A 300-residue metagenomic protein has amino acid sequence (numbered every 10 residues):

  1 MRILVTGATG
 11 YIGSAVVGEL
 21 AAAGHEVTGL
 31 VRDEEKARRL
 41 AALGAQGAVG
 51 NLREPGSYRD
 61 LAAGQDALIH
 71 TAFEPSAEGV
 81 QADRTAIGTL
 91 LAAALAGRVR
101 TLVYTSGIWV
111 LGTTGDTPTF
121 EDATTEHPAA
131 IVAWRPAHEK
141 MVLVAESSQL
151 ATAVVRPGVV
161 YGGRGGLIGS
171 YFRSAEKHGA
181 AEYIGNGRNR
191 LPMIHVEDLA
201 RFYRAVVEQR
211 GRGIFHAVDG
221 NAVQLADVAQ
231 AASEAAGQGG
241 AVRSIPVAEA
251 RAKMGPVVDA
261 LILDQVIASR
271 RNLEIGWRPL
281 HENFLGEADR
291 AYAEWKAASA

Functional and structural regions predicted by a protein language model:
R2, A15, A200-V257, K296-S299: Mid/C-terminal beta-alpha module of Rossmann-like enzyme folds, strongest in SDR-family dehydrogenases/epimerases
I3-H25: N-terminal Rossmann NAD(P)H-binding glycine-rich loop of SDR-like oxidoreductase domains
G50, V258-A300: C-terminal amphipathic/interface module of NAD(P)-dependent oxidoreductases and related NAD-binding regulators
L61-Y104, I108, T113: NAD(P)-cofactor binding segment of oxidoreductase domains
I108-V132, S147-S148: Active-site "gating" loop of Rossmann-like NAD(P)-dependent oxidoreductase/epimerase domains
P136, V160-F172, K177, A205-F215 (+1 more regions): Glycine/proline-rich active-site loop of Rossmann-fold NAD(P)-dependent oxidoreductases
E139-G163: Conserved beta-loop-beta element that borders a ligand/cofactor-binding pocket
R173-I194: A conserved pocket-lining segment of Rossmann-fold NAD(P)-dependent short-chain dehydrogenase/reductase
